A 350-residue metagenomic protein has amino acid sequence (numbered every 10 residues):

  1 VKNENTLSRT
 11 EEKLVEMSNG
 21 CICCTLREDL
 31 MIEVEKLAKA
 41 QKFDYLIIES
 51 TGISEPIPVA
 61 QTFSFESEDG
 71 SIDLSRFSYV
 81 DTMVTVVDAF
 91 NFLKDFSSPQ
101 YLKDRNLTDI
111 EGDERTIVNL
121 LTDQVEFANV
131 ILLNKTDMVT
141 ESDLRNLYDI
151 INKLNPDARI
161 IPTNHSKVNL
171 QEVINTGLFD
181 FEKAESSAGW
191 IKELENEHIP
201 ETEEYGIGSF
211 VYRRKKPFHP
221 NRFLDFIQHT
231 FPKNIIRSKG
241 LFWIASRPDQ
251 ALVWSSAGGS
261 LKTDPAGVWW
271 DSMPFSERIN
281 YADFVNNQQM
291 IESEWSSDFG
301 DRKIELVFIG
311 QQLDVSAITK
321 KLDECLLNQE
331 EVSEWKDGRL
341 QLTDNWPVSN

Functional and structural regions predicted by a protein language model:
V1-N119: Nucleotide-state-sensitive switch-loop elements of NTP-binding domains
D29, E33-K36, P58-T62, F127 (+2 more regions): Alpha-helical scaffold elements adjacent to nucleotide-binding pockets in ATP/GTP-utilizing enzyme cores
L30, E49, M83, A128 (+3 more regions): Residue-level signature of catalytic and energy-coupling elements of molecular machines, predominantly ATP/GTP-dependent
I57, N221, S316: Alpha-helical elements of the RecA-like P-loop NTPase motor core of helicases
F92, S98-I304, Q329-N350: C-terminal accessory "lid"/substrate-recognition subdomains
F226-H229, I318-L326: Short amphipathic alpha-helices in soluble, non-transmembrane regions that often serve as interface/regulatory elements
K303-V307, D323: C-terminal structured domain segments
Q311-V315: Helix N-cap motif at beta-to-alpha junctions
